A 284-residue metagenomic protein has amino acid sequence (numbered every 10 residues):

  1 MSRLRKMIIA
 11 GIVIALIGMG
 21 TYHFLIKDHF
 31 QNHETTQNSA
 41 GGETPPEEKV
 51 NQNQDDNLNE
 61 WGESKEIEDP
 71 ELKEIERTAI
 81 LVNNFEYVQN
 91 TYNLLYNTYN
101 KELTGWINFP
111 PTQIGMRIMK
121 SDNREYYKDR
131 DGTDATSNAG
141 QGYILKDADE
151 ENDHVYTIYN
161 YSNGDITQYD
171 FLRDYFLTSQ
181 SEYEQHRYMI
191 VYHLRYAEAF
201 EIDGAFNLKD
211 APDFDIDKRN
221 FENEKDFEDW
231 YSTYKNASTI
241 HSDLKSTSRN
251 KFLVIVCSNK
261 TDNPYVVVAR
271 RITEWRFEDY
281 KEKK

Functional and structural regions predicted by a protein language model:
M1-I14: N-terminal Sec-pathway targeting helices
I14, H23, T44-P45: Polar low-complexity intrinsically disordered regions enriched in Ser/Thr and small residues
A15, L25-K27, P111: Short amphipathic alpha-helical segments enriched in hydrophobics
M19-Q31: Membrane-interface motif at the C-terminal end of an N-terminal transmembrane signal
H29-K284: Solvent-exposed, non-transmembrane regions of membrane-associated and secreted proteins
